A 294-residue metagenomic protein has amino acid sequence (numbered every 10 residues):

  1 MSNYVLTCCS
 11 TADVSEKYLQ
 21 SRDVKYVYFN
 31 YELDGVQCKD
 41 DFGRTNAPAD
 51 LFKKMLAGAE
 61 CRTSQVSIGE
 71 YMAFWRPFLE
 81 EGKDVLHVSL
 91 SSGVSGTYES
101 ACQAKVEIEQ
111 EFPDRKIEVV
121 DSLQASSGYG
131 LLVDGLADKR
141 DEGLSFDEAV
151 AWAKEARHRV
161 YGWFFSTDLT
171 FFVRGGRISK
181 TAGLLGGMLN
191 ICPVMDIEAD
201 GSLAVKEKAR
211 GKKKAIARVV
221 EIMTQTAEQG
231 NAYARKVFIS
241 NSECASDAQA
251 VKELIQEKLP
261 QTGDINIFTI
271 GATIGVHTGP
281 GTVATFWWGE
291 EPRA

Functional and structural regions predicted by a protein language model:
N3, T11-L19, V24-K25, N30-E32 (+5 more regions): Mixed-charge interfacial surface used for oligomerization/domain docking and macromolecular partner engagement
V5-V66, E70: N-terminal glycine-rich anion-binding loop in soluble enzyme alpha/beta folds
T45-F52, W75, E80, E107: A short glycine/small-residue-enriched secondary-structure motif
L56-S92, E99, Q103, V150: Glycine-rich phosphate- or other oxyanion-binding loops that anchor nucleotides, phosphorylated ligands
